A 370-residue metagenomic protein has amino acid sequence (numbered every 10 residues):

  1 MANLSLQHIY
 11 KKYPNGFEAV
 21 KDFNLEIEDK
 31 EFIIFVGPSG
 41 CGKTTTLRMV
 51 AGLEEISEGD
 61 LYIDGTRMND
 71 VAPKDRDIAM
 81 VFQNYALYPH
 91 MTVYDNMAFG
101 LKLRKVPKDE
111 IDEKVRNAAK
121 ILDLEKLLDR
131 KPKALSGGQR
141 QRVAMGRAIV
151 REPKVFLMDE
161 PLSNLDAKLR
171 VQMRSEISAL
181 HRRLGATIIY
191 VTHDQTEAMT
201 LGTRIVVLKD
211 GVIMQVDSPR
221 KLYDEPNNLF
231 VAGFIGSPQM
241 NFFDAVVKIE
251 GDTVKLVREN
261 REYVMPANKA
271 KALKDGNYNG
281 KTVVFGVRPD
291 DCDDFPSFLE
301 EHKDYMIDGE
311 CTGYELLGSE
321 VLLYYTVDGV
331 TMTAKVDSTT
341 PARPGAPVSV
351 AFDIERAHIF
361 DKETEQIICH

Functional and structural regions predicted by a protein language model:
G16-E18: Short coil-to-beta microelement around the adenine-binding A-loop and adjacent beta1/P-loop entry of ABC ATPase
V36-P38: The feature captures the beta-strand-to-loop junction immediately N-terminal to the Walker
A51: Helix-to-loop junction immediately C-terminal to a conserved catalytic motif
S57-D60, E110, D210, A357: Conserved coupling/switch loops of ABC nucleotide-binding domains, chiefly the family-specific signature
G59-R67: Conserved ABC transporter NBD signature motif
P73-F234: ABC ATPase nucleotide-binding domains
T253-C311, T331, P341-H370: Glycine/charge-rich catalytic "coupling/switch" loops of P-loop NTPases
